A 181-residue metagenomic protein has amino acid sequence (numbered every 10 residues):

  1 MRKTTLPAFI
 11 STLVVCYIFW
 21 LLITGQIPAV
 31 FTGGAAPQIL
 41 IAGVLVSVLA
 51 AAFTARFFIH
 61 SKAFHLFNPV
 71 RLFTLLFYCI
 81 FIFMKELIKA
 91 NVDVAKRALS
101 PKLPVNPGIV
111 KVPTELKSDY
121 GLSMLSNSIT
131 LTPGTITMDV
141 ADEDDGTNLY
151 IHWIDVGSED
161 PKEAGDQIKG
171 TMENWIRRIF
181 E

Functional and structural regions predicted by a protein language model:
M1-N91: Membrane-targeting alpha-helical segments
K3, S61-F64, N68, C79 (+5 more regions): Generic preference for well-ordered secondary structure
N91, A95, K102-P107: Short, structured loop/turn "capping" segments at alpha-beta junctions
K96-L99, V112-T114: Membrane-proximal, non-transmembrane interface segments of integral membrane proteins
V105-E181: Terminal membrane-proximal soluble interaction domains of membrane-associated proteins
